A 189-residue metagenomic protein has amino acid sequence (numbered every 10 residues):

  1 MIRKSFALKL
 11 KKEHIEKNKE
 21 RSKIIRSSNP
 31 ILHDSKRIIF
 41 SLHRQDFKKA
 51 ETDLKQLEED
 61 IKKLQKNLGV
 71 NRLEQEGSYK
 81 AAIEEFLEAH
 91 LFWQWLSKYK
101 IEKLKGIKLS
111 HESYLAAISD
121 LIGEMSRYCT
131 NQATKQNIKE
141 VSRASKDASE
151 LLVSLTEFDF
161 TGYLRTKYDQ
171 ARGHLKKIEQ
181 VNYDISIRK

Functional and structural regions predicted by a protein language model:
M1-L68: Leu/Val/Ala/Ile-rich N-terminal alpha-helices, chiefly Sec-type signal peptides and the beginnings
I2-L8, N18, L87, W93-D120 (+3 more regions): Intrinsic, low-complexity N-terminal interaction/targeting segments
F6, S27-P30, D34, D53 (+6 more regions): Amphipathic, well-ordered alpha-helical segments in soluble domains
H14, R21, F47, Y79 (+3 more regions): Amphipathic alpha-helical coiled-coil segments with heptad-repeat character
N29, K48-K55, E76, K139-K146 (+1 more regions): Short, charged, amphipathic alpha-helical segments
R37, D60-N67, F92-W95, Y99 (+3 more regions): Amphipathic alpha-helical interaction surfaces
D53-K108: Long, charged all-alpha helical bundle/coiled-coil segments in cytosolic proteins
I118-K189: Preference for long, well-ordered alpha-helical segments
